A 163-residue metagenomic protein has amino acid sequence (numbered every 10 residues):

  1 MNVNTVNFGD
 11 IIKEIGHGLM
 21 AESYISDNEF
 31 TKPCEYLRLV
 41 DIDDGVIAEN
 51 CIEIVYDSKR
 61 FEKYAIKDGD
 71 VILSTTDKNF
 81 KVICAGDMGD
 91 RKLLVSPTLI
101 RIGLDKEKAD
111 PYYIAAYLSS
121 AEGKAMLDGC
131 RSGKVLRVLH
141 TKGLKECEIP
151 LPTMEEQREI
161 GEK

Functional and structural regions predicted by a protein language model:
M1-A21, P150-K163: Non-catalytic DNA-recognition/assembly elements of restriction-modification systems
G9-Y24, V40-D68: Sequence-specific dsDNA recognition surfaces
E22-E29, C130-R131: Short coil/turn segments at secondary-structure boundaries
T31-P33: Membrane-cytosol interface segments
R38, E62-Y64, D68, L73-L118: A short beta-sheet element
L93-T98, S132-R158: A short glycine-rich beta-alpha junction/loop motif
D110-H140: Short, positively charged
